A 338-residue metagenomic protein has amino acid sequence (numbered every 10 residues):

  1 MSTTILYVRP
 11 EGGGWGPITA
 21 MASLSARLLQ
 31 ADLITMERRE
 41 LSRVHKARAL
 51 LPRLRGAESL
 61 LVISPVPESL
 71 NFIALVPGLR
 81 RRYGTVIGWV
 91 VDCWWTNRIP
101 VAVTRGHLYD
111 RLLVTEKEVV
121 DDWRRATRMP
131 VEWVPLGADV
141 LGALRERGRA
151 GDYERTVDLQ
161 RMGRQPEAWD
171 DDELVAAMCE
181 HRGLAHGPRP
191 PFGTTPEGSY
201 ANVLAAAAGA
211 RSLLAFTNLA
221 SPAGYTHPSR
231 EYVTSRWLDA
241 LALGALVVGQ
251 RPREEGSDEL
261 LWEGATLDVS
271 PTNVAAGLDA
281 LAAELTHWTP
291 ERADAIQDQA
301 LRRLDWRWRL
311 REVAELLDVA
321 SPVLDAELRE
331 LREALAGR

Functional and structural regions predicted by a protein language model:
S2-R55, S64-G78, T96, D110-L261 (+1 more regions): Nucleotide-sugar donor-binding catalytic core of glycosyltransferases
G14-G16, P322-R338: C-terminal accessory extensions appended to soluble enzyme cores
L61: C-terminal active-site-capping segments
G78-Y83, V103-H107: Short, conserved loop/helix-junction motifs that constitute active-site signature segments in enzyme catalytic cores
L79-C93: Active-site proximal beta-strand in glycosyltransferases
V91-V103: Nucleotide-sugar donor phosphate/pyrophosphate-binding loop at the beta->alpha transition of glycosyltransferases
S257-A280: Change "using UDP/GDP/dTDP sugars" to "using nucleotide sugars
T272, A283-D325: A charged, aromatic-enriched C-terminal amphipathic alpha-helix characteristic of glycosyltransferases across folds
